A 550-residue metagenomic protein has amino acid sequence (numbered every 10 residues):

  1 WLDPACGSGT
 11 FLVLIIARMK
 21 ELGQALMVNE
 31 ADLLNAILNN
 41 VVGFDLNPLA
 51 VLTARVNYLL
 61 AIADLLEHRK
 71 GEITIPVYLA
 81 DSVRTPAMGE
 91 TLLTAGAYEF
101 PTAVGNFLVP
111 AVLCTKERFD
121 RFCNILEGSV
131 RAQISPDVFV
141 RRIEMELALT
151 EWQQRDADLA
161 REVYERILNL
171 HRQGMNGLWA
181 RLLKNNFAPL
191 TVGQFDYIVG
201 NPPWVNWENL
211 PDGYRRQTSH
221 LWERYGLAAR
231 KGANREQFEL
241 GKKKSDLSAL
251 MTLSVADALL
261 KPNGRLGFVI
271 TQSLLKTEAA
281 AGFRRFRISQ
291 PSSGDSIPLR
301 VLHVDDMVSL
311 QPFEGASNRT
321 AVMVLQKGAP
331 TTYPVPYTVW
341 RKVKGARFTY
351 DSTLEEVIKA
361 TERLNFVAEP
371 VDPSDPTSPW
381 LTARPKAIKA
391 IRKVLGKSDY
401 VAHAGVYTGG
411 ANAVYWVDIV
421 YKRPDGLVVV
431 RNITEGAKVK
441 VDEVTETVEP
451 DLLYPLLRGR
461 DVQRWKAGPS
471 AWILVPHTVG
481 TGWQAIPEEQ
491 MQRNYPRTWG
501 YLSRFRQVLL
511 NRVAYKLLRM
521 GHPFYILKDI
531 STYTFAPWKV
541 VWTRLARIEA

Functional and structural regions predicted by a protein language model:
W1-A87, R161, R216, I270-I297: Conserved S-adenosyl-L-methionine
W1-C6, N35-F44, A229-K242, G264-S273 (+3 more regions): Glycine- and acidic
W1-D3, S8-T10, N40-V42, A50 (+11 more regions): Beta-sheet entry/capping signal
S8, P48, R84, P203-V205 (+7 more regions): Short, glycine-/Ser/Thr-/acidic-enriched flexible segments
T10-V28, S129, Q133, D137-V304: SAM-dependent methyltransferase catalytic-core segment centered on the flexible catalytic loop and adjoining short
R55, I73-D196, L302, S309-A471 (+1 more regions): Polynucleotide-recognition surfaces of large bacterial nucleic-acid defense/processing enzymes
E162-V199, W207-E208, A249-T252, M307-S309 (+2 more regions): Flexible, glycine/threonine-enriched loop-and-boundary segments that flank and lead into catalytic domains of large
V417-I419, K438-E549: DNA target-recognition domains and sequence-specific DNA-contacting regions of bacterial/archaeal
